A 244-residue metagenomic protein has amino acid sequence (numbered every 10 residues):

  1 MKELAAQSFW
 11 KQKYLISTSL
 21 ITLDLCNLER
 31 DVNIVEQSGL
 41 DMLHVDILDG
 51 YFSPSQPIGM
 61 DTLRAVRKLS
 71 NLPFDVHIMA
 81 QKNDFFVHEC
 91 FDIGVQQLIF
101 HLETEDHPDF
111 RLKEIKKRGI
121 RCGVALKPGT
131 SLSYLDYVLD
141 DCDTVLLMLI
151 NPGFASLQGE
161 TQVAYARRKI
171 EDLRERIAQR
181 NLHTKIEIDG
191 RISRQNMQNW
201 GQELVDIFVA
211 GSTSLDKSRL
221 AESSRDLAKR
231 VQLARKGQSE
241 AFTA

Functional and structural regions predicted by a protein language model:
M1-Q96, E105-H107, Y137-C142, T161 (+5 more regions): Conserved N-terminal beta1-alpha1 strand-loop-helix module at the mouth
F9-S17, L69-V76, E114-K127, R176-I188: Short beta-strand/loop segments at the ligand-binding rim of alpha/beta enzyme cores
S17, L43-H44, D75, Q97-I99 (+4 more regions): Conserved beta-strand positions in the central sheet of alpha/beta enzyme cores
F86, F91-Y134: Hydrophobic, well-structured mid-protein blocks that either form specific transmembrane helices
C90, P152, L157, A178-H183: Catalytic-face loop-and-helix region of soluble metabolic enzyme cores
L98-H107, M148-Q158, E203-S224: Glycine-rich phosphate-binding active-site loops on the catalytic face of alpha/beta enzymes
P128-D172: Histidine/lysine/aspartate-rich catalytic loop segments that bind and position anionic ligands
R191-E203: Acidic, divalent-metal-coordinating active-site segment for phosphoryl/phosphodiester hydrolysis, typified by short
